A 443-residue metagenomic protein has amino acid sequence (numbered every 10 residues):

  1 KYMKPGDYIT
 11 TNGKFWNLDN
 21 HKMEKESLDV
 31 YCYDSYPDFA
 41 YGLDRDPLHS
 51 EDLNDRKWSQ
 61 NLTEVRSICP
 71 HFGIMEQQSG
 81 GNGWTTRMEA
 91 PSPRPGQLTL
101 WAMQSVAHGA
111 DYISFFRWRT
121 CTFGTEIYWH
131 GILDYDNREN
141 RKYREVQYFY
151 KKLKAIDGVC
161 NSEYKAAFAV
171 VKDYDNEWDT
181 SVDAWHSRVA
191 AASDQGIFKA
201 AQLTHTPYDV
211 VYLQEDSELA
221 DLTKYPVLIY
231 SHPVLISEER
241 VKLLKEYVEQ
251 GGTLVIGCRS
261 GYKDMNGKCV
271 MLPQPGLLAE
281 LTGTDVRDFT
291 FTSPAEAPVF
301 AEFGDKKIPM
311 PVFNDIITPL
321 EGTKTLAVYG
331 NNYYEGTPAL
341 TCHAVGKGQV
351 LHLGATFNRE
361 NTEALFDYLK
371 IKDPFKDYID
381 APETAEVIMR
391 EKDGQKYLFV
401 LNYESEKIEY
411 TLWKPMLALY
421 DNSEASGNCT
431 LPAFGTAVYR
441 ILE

Functional and structural regions predicted by a protein language model:
K1-T11, F15-S27: Active-site neighborhood of glycoside hydrolase catalytic domains
P5-G6, F15, Y36-F39, P47-E443: Carbohydrate-binding surfaces of carbohydrate-active enzymes
S27-Y31, G109: Glycine-enriched alpha-helix->loop->beta-strand junction motifs that scaffold or abut catalytic
